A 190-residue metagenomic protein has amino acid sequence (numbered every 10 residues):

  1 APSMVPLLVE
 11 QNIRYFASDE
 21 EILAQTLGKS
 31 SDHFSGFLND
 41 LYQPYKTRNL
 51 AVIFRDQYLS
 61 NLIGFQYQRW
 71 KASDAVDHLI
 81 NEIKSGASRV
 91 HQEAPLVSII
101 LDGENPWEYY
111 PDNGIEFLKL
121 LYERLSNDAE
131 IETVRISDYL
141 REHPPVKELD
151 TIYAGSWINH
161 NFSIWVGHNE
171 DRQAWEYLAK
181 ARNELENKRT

Functional and structural regions predicted by a protein language model:
V5-A51: Acidic, His- and aromatic-enriched active-site or binding-groove loops in soluble protein domains that engage sugars
D32-L50, F54-Y58, L62, R69-W70 (+1 more regions): Active-site and substrate-binding clefts of carbohydrate-active enzymes
